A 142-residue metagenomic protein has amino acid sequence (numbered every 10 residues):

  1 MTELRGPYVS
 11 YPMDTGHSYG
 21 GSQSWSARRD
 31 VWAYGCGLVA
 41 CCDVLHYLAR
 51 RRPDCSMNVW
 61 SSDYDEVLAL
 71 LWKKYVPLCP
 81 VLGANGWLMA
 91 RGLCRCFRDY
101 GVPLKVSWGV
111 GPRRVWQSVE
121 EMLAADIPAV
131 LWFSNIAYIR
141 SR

Functional and structural regions predicted by a protein language model:
M1-W87: Active-site-adjacent structural segments surrounding the nucleophilic cysteine of cysteine proteases and isopeptidases
E3-V9, M13, D65-R142: Conserved active-site-adjacent core of cysteine acyl-enzyme catalytic domains
